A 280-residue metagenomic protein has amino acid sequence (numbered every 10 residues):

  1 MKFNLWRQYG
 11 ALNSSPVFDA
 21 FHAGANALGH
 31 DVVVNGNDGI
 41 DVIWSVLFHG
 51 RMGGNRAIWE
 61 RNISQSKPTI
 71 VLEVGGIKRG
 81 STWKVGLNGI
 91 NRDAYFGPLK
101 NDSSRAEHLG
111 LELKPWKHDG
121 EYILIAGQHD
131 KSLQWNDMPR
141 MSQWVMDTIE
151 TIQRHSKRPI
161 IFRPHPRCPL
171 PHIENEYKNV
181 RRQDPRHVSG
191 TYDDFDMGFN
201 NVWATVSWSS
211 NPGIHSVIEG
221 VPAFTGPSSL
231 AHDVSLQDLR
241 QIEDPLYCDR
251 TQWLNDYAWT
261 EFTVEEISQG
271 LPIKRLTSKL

Functional and structural regions predicted by a protein language model:
M1-S45, S132, S278-L280: N-terminal pre-catalytic "stem/leader" segment of glycosyltransferase-like enzymes
W6-R7, W44-V46, L72-G76, G120-S132 (+2 more regions): Short loop/turn segments at strand-loop or loop-helix junctions that form parts of catalytic or ligand-binding pockets
S14-F21, G53-A57, P139-T151: Well-ordered, non-membrane alpha-helical segments in soluble/globular domains
V34-I63, I70, T205-W208: Short, well-ordered secondary-structure micro-motifs within conserved domains or adaptor modules
V34-N35, Q143, Q153-I161, P166-E219: Donor nucleotide-activated moiety binding/catalytic core segment of transferases that use nucleotide-activated donors
T82-G120, D233-L280: Leloir-type glycosyltransferase catalytic cores
K114-L170, N255-T263: Active-site donor-nucleotide binding/catalytic segment of nucleotide-sugar enzymes
P222-T225: Short hydrophobic beta-strand element within catalytic cores of glycosyltransferases and related nucleotide-activated
